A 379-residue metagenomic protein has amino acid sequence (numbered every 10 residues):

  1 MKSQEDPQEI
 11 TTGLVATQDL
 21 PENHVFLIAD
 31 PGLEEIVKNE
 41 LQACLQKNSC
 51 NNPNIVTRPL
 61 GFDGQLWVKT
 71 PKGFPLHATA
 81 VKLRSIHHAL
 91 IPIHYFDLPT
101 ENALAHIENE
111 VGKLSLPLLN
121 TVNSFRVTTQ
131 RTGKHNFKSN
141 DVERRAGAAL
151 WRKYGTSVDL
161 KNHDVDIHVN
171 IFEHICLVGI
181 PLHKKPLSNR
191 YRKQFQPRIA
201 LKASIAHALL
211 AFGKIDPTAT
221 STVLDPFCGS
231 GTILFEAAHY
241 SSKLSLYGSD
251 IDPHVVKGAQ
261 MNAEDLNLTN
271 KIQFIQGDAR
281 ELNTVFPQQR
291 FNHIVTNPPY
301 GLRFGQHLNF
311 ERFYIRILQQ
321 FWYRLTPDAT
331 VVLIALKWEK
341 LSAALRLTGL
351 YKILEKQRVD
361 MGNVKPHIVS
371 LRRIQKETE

Functional and structural regions predicted by a protein language model:
K2-P75, K113, T132-G133, F137 (+4 more regions): Class I S-adenosyl-L-methionine-dependent methyltransferase catalytic core
F62-P117: Conserved AdoMet
S115-T121, N170-I171: Short glycine/proline-enriched loop/turn "hinge" motifs that connect secondary-structure elements and lie
L119-H135: Short glycine-rich, basic-tinged beta-strand/loop micro-motifs
L150: Active-site periphery "cap/insert" segments of enzyme catalytic domains
